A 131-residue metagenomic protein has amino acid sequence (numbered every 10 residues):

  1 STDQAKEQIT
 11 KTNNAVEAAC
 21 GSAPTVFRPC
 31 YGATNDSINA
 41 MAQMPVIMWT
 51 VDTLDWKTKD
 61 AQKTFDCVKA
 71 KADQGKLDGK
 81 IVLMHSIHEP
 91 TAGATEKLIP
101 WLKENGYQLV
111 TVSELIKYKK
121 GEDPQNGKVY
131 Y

Functional and structural regions predicted by a protein language model:
S1-S22, A33-D78, T91-K97: Alpha-helical scaffold elements lining the catalytic groove of polysaccharide deacetylases
T12, F27, V46, V82 (+2 more regions): Conserved, mostly hydrophobic/aromatic
A18-P24, N105-L109: Surface-exposed helix-capping loop/turn segments at secondary-structure junctions
V26, A61-T64, I81-E89, I116-P124: Low-complexity, flexible helical/coil segments
F27, G32-A33, K103, G127: A generic alpha-helix propensity feature with a strong bias for hydrophobic helices
R28-G32, W49-D52, M84-H88, V112-L115: Active-site-proximal beta-strand/loop segments in catalytic clefts of secreted hydrolases
P90-Y131: C-terminal domain-boundary segment and adjacent tail
